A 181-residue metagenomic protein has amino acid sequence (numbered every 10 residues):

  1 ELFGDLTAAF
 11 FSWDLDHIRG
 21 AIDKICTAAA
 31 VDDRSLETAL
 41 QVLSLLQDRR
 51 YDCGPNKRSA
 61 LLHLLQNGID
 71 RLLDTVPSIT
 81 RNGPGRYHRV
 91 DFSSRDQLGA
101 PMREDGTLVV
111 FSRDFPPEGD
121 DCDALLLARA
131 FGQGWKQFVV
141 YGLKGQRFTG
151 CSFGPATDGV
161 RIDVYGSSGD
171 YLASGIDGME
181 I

Functional and structural regions predicted by a protein language model:
E1-E180: Charge-rich, low-hydrophobicity low-complexity segments
